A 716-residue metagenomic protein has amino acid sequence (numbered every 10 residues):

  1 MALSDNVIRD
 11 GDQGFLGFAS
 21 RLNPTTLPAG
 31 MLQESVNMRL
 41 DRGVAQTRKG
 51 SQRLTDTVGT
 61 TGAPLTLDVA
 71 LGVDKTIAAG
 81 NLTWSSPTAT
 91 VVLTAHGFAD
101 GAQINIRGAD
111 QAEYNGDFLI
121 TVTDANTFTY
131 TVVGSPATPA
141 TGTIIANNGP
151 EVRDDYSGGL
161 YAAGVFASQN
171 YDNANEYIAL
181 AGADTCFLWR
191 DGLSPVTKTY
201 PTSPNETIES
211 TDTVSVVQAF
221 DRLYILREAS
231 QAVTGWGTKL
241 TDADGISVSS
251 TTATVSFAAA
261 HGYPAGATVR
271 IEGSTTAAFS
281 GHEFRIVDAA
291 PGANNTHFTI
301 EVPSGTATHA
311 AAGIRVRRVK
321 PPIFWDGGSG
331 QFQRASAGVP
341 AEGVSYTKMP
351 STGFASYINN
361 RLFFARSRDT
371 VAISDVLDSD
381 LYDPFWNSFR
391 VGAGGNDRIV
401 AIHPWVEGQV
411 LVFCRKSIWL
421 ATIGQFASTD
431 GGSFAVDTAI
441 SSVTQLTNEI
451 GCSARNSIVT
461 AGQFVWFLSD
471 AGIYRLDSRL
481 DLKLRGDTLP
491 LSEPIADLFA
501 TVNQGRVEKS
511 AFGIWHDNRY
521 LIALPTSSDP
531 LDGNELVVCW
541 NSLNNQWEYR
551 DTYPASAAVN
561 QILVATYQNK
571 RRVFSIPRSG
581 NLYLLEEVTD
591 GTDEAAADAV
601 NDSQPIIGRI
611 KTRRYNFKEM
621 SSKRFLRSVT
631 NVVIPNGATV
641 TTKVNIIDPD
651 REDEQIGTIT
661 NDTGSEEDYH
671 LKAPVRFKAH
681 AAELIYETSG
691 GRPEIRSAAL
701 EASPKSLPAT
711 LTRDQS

Functional and structural regions predicted by a protein language model:
M1-L71, P150-V196, P201, I208-R222 (+3 more regions): Beta-sheet repeat architectures centered on beta-propellers
G72-V152, P204-E206, G235-K348: Small/polar beta-strand repeat architecture
K75-W84, F118-V122, A163-Y171, A179 (+11 more regions): Short, exposed beta-strand/loop patches in secreted or surface proteins that constitute
S85-T94, F128-Y130, I178-L180, L223-I225 (+7 more regions): Generic recognition of long tandem-repeat/solenoid scaffolds
F98, Q103, Y263, A267-T268 (+4 more regions): Beta-rich globular "head" domains
N126-G134, I178-L180, T185-T199, S230-W236 (+5 more regions): Short, surface-exposed terminal/edge motifs of secreted or surface/virion proteins that either
D155-S157, K198-E209, A335-K509, Q546 (+1 more regions): Beta-propeller and closely related beta-pinwheel folds
G182-A183, R227, R366, C414-K416 (+4 more regions): Recurrent small/Gly-Pro-centered beta-turn motifs in extracellular repeat architectures
